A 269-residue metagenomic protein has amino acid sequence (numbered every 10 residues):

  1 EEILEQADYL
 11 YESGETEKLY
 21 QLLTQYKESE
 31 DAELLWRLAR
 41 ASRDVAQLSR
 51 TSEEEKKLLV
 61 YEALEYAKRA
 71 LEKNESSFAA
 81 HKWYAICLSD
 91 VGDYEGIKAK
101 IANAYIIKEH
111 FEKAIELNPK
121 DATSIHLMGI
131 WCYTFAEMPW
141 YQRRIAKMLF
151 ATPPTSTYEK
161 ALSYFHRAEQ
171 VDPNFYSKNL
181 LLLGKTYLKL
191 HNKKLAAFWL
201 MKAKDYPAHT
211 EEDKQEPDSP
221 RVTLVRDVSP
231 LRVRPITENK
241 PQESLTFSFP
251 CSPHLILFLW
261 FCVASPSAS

Functional and structural regions predicted by a protein language model:
E1-E33, K193, A197-L200, K204-P207 (+3 more regions): Extreme N-terminal leader/anchor segments
E1-E5, Y11, W36, K82 (+2 more regions): Alpha-helical tetratricopeptide repeat
L10-Q21, R40-S76, W83-K120, M128-A168 (+3 more regions): Short coil/linker segments at helix-helix boundaries
D31, S77, D121, F175-Y176 (+1 more regions): Residue-level recognition of tetratricopeptide repeat
L34, A80, S124, K178-N179 (+1 more regions): TPR alpha-solenoid repeat register
A41, D90, I130-T134, L182-L190 (+1 more regions): TPR/TPR-like alpha-solenoid helical repeat scaffolds
D172, Y176, Y206-P241, S265-S269: Terminal, low-structured helical/coil segments at or just beyond the last alpha-helical repeat
